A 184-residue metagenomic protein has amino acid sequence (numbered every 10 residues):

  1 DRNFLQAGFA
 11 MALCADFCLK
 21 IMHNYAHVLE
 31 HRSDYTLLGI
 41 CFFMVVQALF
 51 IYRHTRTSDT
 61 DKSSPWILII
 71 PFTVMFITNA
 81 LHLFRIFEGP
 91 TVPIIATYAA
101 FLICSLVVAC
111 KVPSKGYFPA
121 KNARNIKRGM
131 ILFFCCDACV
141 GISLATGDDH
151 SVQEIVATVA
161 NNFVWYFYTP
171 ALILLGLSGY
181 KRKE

Functional and structural regions predicted by a protein language model:
D1-E184: Polytopic alpha-helical membrane-helix bundles and their juxtamembrane interface segments in multi-pass membrane
